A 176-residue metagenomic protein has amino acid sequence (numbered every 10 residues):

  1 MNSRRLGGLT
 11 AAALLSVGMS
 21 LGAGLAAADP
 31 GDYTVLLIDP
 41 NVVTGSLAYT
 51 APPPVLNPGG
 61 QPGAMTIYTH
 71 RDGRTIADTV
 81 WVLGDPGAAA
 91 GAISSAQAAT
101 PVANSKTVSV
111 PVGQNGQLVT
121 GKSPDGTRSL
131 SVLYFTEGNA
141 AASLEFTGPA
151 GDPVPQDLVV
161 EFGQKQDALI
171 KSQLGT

Functional and structural regions predicted by a protein language model:
M1-A13: N-terminal export and membrane-targeting signals
L6-G7, V17-V35: C-terminal region of N-terminal signal peptides and the immediate post-cleavage residues of exported proteins
L37-P58, G87-L133, A168-T176: Short Gly/Thr-rich strand-loop-strand
P62-T69, S129-E137: Short, surface-exposed beta-strand/loop micro-motifs that present aromatic residues
M65-I93: A short acidic-to-branched-hydrophobic micro-motif
A77-D78, N139-G148: Short, well-ordered beta-strand elements
L83-G87, T147-D152: A generic structural motif
P149-T176: Surface-exposed amphipathic alpha-helical segments
